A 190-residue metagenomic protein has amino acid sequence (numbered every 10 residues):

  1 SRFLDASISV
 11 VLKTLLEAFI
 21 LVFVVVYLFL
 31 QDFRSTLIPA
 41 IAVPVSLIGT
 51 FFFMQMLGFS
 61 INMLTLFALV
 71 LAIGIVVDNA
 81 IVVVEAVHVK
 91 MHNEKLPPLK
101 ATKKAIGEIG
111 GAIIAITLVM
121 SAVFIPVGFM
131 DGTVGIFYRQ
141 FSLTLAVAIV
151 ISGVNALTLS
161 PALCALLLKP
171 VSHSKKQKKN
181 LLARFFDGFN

Functional and structural regions predicted by a protein language model:
S1-N190: Hydrophobic regular secondary-structure detector
